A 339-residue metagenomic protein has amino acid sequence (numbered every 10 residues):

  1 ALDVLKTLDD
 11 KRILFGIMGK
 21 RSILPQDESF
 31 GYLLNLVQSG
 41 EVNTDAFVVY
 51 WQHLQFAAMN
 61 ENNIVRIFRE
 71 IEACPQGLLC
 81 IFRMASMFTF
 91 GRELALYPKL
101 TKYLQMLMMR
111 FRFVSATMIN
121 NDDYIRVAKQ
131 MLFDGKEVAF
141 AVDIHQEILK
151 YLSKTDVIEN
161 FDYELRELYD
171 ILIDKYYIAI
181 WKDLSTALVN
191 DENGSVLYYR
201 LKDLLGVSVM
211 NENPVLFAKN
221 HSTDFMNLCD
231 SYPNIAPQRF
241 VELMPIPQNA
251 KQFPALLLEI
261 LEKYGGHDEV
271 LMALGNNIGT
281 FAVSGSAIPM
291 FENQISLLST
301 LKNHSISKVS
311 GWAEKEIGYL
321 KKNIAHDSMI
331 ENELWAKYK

Functional and structural regions predicted by a protein language model:
A1-K339: Non-catalytic all-alpha helical scaffold/repeat segments
